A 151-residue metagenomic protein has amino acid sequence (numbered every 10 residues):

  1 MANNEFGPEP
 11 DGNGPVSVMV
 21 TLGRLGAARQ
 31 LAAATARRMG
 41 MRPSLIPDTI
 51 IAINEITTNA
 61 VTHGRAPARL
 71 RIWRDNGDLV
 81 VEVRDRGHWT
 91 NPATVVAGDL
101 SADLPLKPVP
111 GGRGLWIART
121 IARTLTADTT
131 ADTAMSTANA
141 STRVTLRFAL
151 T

Functional and structural regions predicted by a protein language model:
M1-P15, V61-T151: Conserved beta-strand-loop-beta-strand hairpin that lines the nucleotide-binding pocket of ATP/GTP-utilizing enzymes
P15-Q30: STAS-typified acidic loop motif
A27, D48, I117: Charged catalytic carboxylate motif
Q30-N54, K107: Conserved short strand/loop->alpha-helix "switch" segment adjacent to the catalytic nucleotide/phosphoryl-transfer site
A52, T57-T62: Short, well-structured hydrophobic secondary-structure segments
